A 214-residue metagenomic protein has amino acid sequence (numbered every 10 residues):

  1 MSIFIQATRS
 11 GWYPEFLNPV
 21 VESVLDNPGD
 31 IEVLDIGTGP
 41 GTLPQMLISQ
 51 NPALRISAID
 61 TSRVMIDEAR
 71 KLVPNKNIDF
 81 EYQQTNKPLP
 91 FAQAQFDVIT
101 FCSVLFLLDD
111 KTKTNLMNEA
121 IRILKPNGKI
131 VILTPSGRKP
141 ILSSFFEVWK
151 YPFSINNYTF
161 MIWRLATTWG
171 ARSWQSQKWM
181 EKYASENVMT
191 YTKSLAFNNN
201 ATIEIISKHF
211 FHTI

Functional and structural regions predicted by a protein language model:
M1-D26, T42: Conserved class I S-adenosyl-L-methionine
L34, P40-K87: Class I SAM-dependent methyltransferase SAM/SAH-binding core
P88-Q93: Short conserved loop adjoining the S-adenosyl-L-methionine
T100: A conserved beta-strand element that flanks and buttresses the S-adenosyl-L-methionine
S103-V104: Short catalytic micro-motifs in class I SAM-dependent methyltransferases
T114-P126: A short glycine-rich, Lys/Arg-flanked "PGG" loop and its adjoining helix->strand segment in the class I
G128-T134: Conserved beta-strand signature within the Rossmann-like core of class I S-adenosyl-L-methionine
P135-E186: C-terminal alpha-helical "lid/dimerization" subdomain adjacent to the S-adenosyl-L-methionine
